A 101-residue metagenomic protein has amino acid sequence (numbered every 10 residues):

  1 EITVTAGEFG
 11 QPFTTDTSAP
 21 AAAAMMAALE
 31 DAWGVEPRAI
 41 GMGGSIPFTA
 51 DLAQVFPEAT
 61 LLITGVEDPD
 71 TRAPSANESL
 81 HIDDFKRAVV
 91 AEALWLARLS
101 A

Functional and structural regions predicted by a protein language model:
E1-A101: An extended, acidic, His-containing surface patch that forms the Zn2+-binding/catalytic region of metallohydrolases
